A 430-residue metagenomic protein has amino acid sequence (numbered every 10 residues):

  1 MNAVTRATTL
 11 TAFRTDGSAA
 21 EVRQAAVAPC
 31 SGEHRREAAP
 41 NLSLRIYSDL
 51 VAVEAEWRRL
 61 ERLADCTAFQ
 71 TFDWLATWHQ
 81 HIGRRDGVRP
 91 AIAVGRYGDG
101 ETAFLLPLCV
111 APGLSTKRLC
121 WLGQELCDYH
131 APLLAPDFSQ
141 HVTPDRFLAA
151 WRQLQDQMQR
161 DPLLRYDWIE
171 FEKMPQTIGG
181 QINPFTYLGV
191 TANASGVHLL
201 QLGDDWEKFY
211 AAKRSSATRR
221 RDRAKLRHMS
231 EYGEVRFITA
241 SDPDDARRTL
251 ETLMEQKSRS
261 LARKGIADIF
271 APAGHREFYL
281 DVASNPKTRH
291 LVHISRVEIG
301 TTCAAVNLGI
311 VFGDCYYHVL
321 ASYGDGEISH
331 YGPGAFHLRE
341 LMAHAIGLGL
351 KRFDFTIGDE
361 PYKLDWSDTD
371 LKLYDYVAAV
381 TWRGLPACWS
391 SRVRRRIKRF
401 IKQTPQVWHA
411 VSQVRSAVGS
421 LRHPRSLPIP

Functional and structural regions predicted by a protein language model:
N2-A39, L50, K173-F209, K213 (+4 more regions): Active-site/acyl-donor-binding loops of N-acyltransferases
N41-L119, E172-V197, D205-H330, P428-P430: A conserved beta-strand-loop-helix scaffold within acyl/acetyltransferase catalytic domains
R89-V94, A111-A194, G313-L371, V377-A378: Acyl-donor binding region in acyl/amide transferases
G123, F147-W151, A212-R219, S390-R396: Short intrinsically disordered coil segments
L134-D137, L200-L202, S241: Short beta-strand-to-loop capping motifs
L164, T218-E231, R395-Q406: Short, cationic low-complexity segments
G419-S420: Flexible, low-complexity extramembrane segments of multi-pass membrane transporters/channels
